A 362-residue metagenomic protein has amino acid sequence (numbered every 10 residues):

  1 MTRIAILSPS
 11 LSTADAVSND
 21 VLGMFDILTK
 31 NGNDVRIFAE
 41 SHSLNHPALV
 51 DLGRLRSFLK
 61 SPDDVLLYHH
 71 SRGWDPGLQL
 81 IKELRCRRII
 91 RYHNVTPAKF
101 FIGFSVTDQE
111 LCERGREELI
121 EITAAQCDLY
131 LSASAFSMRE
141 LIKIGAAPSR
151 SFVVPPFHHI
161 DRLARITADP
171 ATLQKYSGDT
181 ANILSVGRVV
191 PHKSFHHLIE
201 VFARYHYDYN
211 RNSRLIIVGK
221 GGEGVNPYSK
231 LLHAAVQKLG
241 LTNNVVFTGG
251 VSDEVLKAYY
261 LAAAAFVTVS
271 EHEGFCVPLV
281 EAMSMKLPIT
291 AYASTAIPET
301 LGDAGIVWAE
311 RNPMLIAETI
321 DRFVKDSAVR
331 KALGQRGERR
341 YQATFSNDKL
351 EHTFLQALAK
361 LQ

Functional and structural regions predicted by a protein language model:
L131, Q174-K193, I199-F202, I216: Conserved donor-binding/catalytic core segment of Leloir-type glycosyltransferases
F136, F157: Carbohydrate-associated surface elements
S229-V251: Nucleotide-activated donor-binding/catalytic signature segment of Leloir-type glycosyltransferases, i.e., the conserved
V251, A258-A263: Short alpha-helical donor nucleotide-sugar binding micro-motif in glycosyltransferases
E271: Aromatic "clamp/platform" in nucleotide-sugar-dependent glycosyltransferases that forms part of the donor/acceptor
L279, L287-A291: Short hydrophobic beta-strand element within catalytic cores of glycosyltransferases and related nucleotide-activated
I306-M314, R322-S327: Conserved acidic donor-binding segment of nucleotide-sugar-dependent glycosyltransferases
R322, V329-T344: A short, well-ordered alpha-helix in the C-terminal region of glycosyltransferases
